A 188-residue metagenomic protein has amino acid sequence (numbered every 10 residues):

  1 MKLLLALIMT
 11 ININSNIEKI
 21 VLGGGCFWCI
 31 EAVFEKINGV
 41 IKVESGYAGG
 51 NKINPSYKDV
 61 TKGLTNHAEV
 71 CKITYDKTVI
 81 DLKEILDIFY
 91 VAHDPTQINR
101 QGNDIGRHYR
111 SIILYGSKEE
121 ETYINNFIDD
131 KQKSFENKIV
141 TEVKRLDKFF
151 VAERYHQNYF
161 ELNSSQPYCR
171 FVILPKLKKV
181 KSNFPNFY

Functional and structural regions predicted by a protein language model:
M1-L7: Sec-dependent signal peptide recognition, specifically the positively charged N-region followed immediately by
M9-Y188: Flexible coil/turn and secondary-structure edge motifs
